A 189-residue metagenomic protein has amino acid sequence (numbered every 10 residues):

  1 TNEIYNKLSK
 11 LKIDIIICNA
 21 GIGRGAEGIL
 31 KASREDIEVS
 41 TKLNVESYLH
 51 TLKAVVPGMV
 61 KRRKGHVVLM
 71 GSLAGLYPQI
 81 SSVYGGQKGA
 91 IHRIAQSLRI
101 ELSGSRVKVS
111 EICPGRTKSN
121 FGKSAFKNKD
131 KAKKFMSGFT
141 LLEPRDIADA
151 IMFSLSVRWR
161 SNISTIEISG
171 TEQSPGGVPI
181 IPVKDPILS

Functional and structural regions predicted by a protein language model:
I4, I17, H50-V55, I94-A95: Hydrophobic positions on the long internal alpha-helix of Rossmann-like NAD(P)-dependent oxidoreductase domains
S9-K10, L43-K61, I100: Amphipathic alpha-helical dimer-interface segment in Rossmann-like NAD(P)H-dependent oxidoreductases
L30-L49, K64, V68, I91: Catalytic Tyr-X3-Lys loop
A32, P78-G86, S97: Active-site loop-to-helix junction immediately N-terminal to the catalytic Tyr of the SDR YXXXK motif in Rossmann-fold
L52, Q87-K88: Active-site helix of classical SDR
S72: Residue(s) in the substrate-gating loop at a strand-loop-helix junction that position the organic substrate next
Y77, S97-V107: Active-site-adjacent segment of SDR/Rossmann-fold oxidoreductases
E111-I112, D130-G177, I181-V183: C-terminal helical subdomain
